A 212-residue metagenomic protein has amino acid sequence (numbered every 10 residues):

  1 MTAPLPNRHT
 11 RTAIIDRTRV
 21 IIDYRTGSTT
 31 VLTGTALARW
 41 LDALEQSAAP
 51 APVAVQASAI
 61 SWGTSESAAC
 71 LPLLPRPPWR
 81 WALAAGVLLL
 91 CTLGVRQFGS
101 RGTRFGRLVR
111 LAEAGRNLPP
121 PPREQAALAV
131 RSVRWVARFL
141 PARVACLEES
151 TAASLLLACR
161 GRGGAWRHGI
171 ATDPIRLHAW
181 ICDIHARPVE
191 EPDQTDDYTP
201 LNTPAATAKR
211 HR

Functional and structural regions predicted by a protein language model:
M1-R116, W135-A142, C159: N-terminal accessory/pre-domain segments preceding catalytic cores
P4-P6, P50-P52, P72-P78, P119-P122 (+7 more regions): Proline-rich intrinsically disordered, low-complexity coils
I22, E149-R212: Hydrophobic/aromatic-rich core segments of domains that either
T30-A51, P120, S132, D193-R212: A signal for specific C-terminal beta-sheet/loop modules enriched in small/flexible residues with GP/PG/PP motifs
R107-A137, R160-G163, R167-I184: Small beta-barrel nucleic-acid-binding modules, principally OB-folds
